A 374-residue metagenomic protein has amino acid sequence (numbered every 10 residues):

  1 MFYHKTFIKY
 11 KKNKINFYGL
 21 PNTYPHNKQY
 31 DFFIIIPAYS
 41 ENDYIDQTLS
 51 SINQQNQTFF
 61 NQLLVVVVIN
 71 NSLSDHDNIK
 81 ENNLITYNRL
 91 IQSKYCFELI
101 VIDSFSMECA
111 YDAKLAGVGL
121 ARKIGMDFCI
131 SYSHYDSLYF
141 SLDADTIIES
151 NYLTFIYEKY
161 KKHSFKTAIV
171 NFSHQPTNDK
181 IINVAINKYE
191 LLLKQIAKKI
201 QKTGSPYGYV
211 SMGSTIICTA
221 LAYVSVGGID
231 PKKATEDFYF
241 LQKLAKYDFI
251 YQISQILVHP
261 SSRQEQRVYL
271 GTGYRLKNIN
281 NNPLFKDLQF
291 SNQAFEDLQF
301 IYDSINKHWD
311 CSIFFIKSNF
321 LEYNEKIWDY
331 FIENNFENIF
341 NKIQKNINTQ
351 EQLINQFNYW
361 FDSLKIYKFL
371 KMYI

Functional and structural regions predicted by a protein language model:
M1-F2, N278-I374: Terminal low-complexity segments of carbohydrate-biosynthetic enzymes
M1-N61, V68: N-proximal low-complexity "stem/linker" segments adjacent to membrane-targeting elements
H76-D136: Active-site-proximal specificity loops/subdomain of glycosyltransferases
Y135-D136, L142-K159: Acidic donor-binding/catalytic loop of UDP-sugar-dependent glycosyltransferases, especially processive GT2
N151-N187: Conserved donor NDP-sugar-binding/catalytic core segment of glycosyltransferases
A197-I217: A recurrent flexible, glycine/aromatic-enriched loop bordering the glycosyltransferase active site that acts as
K232, L244-H259: Catalytic donor-sugar/metal-binding loop of nucleotide-sugar-dependent glycosyltransferases
K232-Y239: Acidic donor-binding loop at a coil-to-helix junction in glycosyltransferase catalytic cores that engages
